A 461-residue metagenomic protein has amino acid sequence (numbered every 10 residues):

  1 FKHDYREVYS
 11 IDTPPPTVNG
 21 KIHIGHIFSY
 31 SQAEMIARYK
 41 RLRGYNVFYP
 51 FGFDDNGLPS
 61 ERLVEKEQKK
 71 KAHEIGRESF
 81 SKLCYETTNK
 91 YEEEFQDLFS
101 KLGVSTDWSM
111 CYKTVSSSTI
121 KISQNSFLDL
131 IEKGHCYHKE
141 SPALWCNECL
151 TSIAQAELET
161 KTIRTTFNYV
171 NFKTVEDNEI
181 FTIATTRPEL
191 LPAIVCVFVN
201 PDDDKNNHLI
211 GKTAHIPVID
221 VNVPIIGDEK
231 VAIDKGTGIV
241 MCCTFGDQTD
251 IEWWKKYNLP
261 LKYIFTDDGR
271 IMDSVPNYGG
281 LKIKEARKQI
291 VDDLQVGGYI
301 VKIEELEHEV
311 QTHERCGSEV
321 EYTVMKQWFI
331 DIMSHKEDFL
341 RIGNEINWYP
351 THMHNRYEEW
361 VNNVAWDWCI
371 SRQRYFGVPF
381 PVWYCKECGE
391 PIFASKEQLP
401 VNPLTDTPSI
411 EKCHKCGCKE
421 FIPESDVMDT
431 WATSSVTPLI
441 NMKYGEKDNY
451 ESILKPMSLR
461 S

Functional and structural regions predicted by a protein language model:
F1, E65-I180, K235-E390, S434: Residue patterns forming the tRNA-binding/recognition surfaces of aminoacyl-tRNA synthetases and related DALR
F1-D12, F48-P50, L83-D97, D203-K230 (+2 more regions): Conserved oxyanion/phosphate-binding beta-strand-loop segments in alpha/beta enzyme cores
H3-V64, T114, S123, A184-T185 (+4 more regions): N-terminal catalytic cores of NTP/NDP-binding nucleotidyl/phosphoryl-transfer enzymes
T17-F51, Q68, C146-E148, E157-K173 (+7 more regions): Conserved active-site neighborhood of enzyme catalytic/cofactor-binding cores
I27, F181-V199, H313-R315, E319-E321 (+3 more regions): Conserved phosphate/anionic-ligand binding catalytic regions in large, soluble enzymes, centered on
L58-R62, I271-M272, F339, L439-N441: Short acidic/His/Gly/Ser-rich catalytic and metal-binding motifs that mark active-site loops of diverse hydrolases
D177-I239, Q248-E252: Protease-associated
T185-L191, G227-A232, Y278-G279, M325-F329 (+3 more regions): A short, sequence-level motif marking secondary-structure junctions
